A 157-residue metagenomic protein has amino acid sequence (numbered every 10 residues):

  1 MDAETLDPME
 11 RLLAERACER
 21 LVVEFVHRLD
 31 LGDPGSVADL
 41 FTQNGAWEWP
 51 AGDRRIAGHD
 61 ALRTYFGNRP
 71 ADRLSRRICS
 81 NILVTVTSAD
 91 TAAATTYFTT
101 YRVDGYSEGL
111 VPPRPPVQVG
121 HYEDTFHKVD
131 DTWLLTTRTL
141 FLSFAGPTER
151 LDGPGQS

Functional and structural regions predicted by a protein language model:
M1-H27, L31, G35, D39-Q43: Short, low-complexity N-terminal intrinsically disordered segments enriched in polar/charged residues
R16, R73-S75, P115-V117: Transmembrane beta-barrel outer-membrane domains
R20-L21, C79, H121: Short, conserved clusters of charged catalytic residues that mark active-site and nucleotide-handling motifs
P34-V103: A solvent-exposed, acidic/Ser-Thr-rich amphipathic alpha-helical stretch
T91-A93, V117-E149: Short beta-strand edge/turn micro-motifs at domain boundaries
V103-E108, A145-D152: A short, polar/proline- and glycine-enriched secondary-structure boundary/capping micro-motif
Y106-P116: Short, surface-exposed loop/helix-turn segments at secondary-structure junctions that function as lids/hinges flanking
P112, P154-Q156: Flexible, surface-exposed loop regions and adjacent strand-edge segments of Gram-negative outer-membrane beta-barrel
